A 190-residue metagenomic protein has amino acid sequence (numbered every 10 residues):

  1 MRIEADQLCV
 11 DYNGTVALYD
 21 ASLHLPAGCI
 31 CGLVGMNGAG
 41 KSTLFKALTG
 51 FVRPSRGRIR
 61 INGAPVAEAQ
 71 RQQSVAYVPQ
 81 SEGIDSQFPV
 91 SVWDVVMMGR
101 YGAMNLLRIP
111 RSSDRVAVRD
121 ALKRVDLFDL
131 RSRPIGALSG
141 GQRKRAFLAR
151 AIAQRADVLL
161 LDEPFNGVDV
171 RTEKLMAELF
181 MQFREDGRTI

Functional and structural regions predicted by a protein language model:
I3, A17-D20, R131: Conserved structural motif at the start of ABC-family nucleotide-binding domains
V34-M36: The feature captures the beta-strand-to-loop junction immediately N-terminal to the Walker
T49: Helix-to-loop junction immediately C-terminal to a conserved catalytic motif
G57-R71, V75: Conserved ABC transporter NBD signature motif
M97, S112-L130: Conserved ABC ATPase "signature" region
P134-L138, Q142: Conserved ABC ATPase signature
L159-E163: Catalytic Walker B motif of ABC-type/P-loop ATPase nucleotide-binding domains
